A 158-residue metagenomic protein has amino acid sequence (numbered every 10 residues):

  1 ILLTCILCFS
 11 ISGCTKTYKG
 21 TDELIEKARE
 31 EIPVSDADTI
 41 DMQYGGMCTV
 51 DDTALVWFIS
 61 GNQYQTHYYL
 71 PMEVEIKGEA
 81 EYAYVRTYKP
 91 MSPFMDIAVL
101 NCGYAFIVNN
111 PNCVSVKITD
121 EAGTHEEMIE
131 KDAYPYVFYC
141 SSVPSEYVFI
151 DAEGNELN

Functional and structural regions predicted by a protein language model:
I1-L7: Sec-dependent N-terminal signal peptides
S10-G13: C-terminal motif of bacterial Sec signal peptides marking the signal peptidase cleavage site
K16-G45, G103, N109-V114: Short, non-transmembrane alpha-helical segments in secretory-pathway proteins
D38-E75: Exposed beta-strand-loop-beta-strand "reactive/processing" segments of non-cytosolic proteins
N62-L70, M91-F94, V114-V116, E146 (+1 more regions): Short, surface-exposed beta-strand/loop "edge" segments at domain boundaries and coil↔beta transitions
E73-Y84, K117-E121: Surface-exposed loop/turn elements that mediate protein-protein interactions on large endomembrane-trafficking
G78-A105: Extracellular ectodomain segments of secreted/surface proteins
V116-N158: Ser/Thr-rich low-complexity repeats and stalk/linker segments
